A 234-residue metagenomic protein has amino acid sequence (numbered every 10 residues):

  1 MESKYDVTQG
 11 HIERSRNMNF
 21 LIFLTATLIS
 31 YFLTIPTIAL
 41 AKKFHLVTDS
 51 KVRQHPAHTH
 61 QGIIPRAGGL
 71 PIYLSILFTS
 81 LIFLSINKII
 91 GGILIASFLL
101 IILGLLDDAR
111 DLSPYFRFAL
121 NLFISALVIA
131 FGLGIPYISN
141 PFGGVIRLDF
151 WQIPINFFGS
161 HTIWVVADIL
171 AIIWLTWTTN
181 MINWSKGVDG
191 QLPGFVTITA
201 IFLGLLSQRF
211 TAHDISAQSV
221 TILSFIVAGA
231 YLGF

Functional and structural regions predicted by a protein language model:
E2-N17: Short, Lys/Arg-enriched N-terminal segments with co-localized hydrophobic residues within the first ~10-30 amino acids
M18-F234: "…together with the soluble PPM/PP2C metallo-phosphatase catalytic core" -> "…together with the soluble PPM/PP2C
